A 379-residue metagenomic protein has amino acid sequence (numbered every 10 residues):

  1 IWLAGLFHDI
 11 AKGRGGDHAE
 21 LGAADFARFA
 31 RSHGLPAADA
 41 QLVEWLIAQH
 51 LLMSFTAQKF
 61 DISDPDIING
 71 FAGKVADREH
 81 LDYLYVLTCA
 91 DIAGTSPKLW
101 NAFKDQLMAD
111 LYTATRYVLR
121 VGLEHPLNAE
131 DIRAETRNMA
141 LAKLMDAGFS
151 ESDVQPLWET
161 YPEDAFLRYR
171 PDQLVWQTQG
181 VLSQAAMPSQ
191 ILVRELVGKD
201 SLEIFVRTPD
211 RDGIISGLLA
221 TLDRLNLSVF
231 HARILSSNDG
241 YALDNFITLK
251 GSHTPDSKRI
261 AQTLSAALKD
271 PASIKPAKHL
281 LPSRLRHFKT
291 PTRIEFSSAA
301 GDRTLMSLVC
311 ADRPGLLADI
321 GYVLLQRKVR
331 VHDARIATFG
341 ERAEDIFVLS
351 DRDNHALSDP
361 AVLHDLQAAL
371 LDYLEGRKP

Functional and structural regions predicted by a protein language model:
I1-H125: Divalent metal-dependent catalytic cores for phosphoryl transfer on phosphate-bearing substrates
D66-P379: Regulatory modules associated with amino-acid/nitrogen control
